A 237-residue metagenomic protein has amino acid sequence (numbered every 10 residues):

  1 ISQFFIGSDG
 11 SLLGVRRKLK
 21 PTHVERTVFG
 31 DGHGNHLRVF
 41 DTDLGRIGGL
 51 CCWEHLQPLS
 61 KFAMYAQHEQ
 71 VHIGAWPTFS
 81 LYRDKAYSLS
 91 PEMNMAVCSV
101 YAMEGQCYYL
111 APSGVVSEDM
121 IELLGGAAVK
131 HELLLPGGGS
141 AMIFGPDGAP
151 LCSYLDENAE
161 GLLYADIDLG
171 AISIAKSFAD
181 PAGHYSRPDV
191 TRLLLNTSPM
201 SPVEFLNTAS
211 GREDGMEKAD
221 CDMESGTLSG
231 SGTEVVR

Functional and structural regions predicted by a protein language model:
I1-F5, R38, A141-I143, L163-A165: Short beta-strand scaffold segments in enzyme catalytic cores
S2, V15-R17, S153-L155, Y164: Residue-level detector of high-confidence beta-strand sites
F5-I6, L12-G14: Acidic, His- and aromatic-enriched active-site or binding-groove loops in soluble protein domains that engage sugars
G7-D9, D43, P146-D147: Short, ordered coil/turn segments that flank beta-strands lining enzyme active or ligand-binding pockets
K18-G32, A159-A179: A short, polar/charged loop-to-alpha-helix boundary motif
H36-Q70, A171-R237: Cysteine/selenocysteine-centered motifs that mediate thiol-based redox chemistry or coordinate metal-sulfur cofactors
R46, C52-L163, V236: CN hydrolase (nitrilase-like) catalytic-core segments centered on the catalytic cysteine and neighboring Lys/Glu
